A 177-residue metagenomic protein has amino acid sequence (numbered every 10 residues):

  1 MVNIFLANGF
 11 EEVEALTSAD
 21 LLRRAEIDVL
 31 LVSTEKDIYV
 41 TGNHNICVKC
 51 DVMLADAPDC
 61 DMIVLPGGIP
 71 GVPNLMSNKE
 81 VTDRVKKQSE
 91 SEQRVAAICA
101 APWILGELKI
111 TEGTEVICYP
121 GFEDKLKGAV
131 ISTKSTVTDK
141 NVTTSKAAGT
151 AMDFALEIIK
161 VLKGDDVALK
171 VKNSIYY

Functional and structural regions predicted by a protein language model:
M1-F5, F10, R23-S33, D51-Y177: Active-site-adjacent pocket-lining segments in enzyme domains
F10-A15, Y39: Short N-terminal binding/cap micro-motifs at the start of the first secondary-structure element
E14-R24: Short, solvent-exposed amphipathic alpha-helices that sit in or adjacent to ligand/effector-binding or catalytic
V32-V52: N-terminal beta-loop-helix "entrance" segment that forms/cooperates in small-molecule cofactor or anionic ligand
